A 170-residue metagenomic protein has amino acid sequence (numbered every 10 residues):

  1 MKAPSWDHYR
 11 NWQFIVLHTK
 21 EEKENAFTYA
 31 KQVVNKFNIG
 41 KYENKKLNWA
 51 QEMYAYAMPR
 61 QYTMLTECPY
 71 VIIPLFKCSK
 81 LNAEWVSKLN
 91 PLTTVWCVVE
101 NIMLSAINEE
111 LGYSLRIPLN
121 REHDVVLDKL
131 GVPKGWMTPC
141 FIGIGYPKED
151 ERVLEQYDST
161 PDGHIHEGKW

Functional and structural regions predicted by a protein language model:
M1, I72-P74, C78-D128: Small-aliphatic-rich amphipathic alpha-helix that forms the alpha element of a beta-alpha
M1-K2, A55-R60, V126-K129, E151: Glycine-rich, charged/polar anion/phosphate-binding loops that engage phosphate groups from diverse ligands
K2-H8: Glycine-rich phosphate/pyrophosphate-binding beta-alpha loops
W6, I107-N108, K134-G135: Arginine/glycine-rich "motif VI" loop of SF2 helicases in the C-terminal RecA-like domain
Y9-N11, L65-Y70, M137: Short connector loops at helix/strand junctions that flank enzyme active sites, especially segments positioning acidic
V16-V95: Glycine/small-residue-rich phosphate/adenosyl-binding loop
V125-P139: Short, electropositive alpha-helical surface patch
M137-W170: C-terminal helix-cap and adjacent tail motif
